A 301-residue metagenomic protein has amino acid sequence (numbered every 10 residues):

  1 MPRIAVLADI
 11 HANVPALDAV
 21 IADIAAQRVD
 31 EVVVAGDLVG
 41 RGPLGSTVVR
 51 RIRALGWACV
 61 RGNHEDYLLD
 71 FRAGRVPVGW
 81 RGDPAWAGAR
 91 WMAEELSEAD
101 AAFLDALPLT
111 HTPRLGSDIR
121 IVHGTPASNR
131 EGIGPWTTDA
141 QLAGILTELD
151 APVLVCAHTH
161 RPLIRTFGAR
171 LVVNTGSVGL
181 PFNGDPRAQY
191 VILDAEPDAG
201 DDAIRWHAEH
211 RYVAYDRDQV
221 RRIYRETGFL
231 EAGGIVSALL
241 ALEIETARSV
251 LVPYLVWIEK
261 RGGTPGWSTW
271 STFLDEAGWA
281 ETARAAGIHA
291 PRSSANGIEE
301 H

Functional and structural regions predicted by a protein language model:
P2-A101: Core catalytic region of metal-dependent phosphoesterases/phosphodiesterases, especially metallo-beta-lactamase-like
P2-H11, D118-P126, V172-G176, H210: Active-site-proximal beta-strand elements of phosphoester/diester hydrolases
H11-A16, G40-P43, H64-D70, N129 (+2 more regions): Active-site environment of divalent metal-dependent phosphoester hydrolases
I24-V29, R114-L115, E148-D150, I192: Glycine-rich phosphate-binding loop signature in dinucleotide/nucleotide-binding domains
G79-D83, L115, I119-L149: Active-site-proximal segments of metal-dependent phosphoesterases and phosphodiesterases across multiple
L109-S117, R165-F167: Short acidic-hydrophobic surface loop/beta-edge motif
A140-V153, A157-V178, A188-Y190: Anionic-ligand binding region
T166-T175, G179-H301: Acidic, His/Gly-rich catalytic cores of divalent-metal-dependent hydrolytic chemistry
